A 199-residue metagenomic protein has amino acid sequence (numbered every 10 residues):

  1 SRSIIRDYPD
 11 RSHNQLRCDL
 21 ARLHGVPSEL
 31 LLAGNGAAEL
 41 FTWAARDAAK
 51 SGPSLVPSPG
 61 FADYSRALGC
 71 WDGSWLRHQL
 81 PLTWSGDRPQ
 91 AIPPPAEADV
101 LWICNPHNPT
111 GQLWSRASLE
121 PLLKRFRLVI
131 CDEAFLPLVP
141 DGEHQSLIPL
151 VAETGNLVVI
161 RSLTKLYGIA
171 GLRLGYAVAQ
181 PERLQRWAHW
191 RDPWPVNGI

Functional and structural regions predicted by a protein language model:
S1-E39, W43: N-terminal small-domain helix-loop-helix segment of the aminotransferase-like
R11-S12, N156-I199: PLP-dependent aminotransferase class I/II
N14, E39, R46-I103: PLP-dependent aminotransferase-like
D19, A117-R125, S146-E153, R186: Catalytic-core regions built around general acid/base machinery
P27-L31, G52, E133, G155-N156: Short acidic capping loops at alpha-helix termini that bridge into adjacent secondary structure
A37-A38, F61, N105-P109, L136 (+1 more regions): Short glycine-rich anion-binding loops that position phosphate/pyrophosphate groups of nucleotides and phosphorylated
L80-D141: Active-site phosphate-binding strand-loop segment of PLP-dependent enzymes
